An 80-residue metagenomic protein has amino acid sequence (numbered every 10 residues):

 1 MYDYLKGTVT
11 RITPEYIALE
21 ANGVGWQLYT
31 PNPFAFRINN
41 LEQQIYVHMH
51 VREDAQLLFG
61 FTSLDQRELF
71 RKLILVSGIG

Functional and structural regions predicted by a protein language model:
Y2-K6, T10-I79: Long, highly charged, low-complexity intrinsically disordered interaction regions that mediate electrostatic DNA/RNA
